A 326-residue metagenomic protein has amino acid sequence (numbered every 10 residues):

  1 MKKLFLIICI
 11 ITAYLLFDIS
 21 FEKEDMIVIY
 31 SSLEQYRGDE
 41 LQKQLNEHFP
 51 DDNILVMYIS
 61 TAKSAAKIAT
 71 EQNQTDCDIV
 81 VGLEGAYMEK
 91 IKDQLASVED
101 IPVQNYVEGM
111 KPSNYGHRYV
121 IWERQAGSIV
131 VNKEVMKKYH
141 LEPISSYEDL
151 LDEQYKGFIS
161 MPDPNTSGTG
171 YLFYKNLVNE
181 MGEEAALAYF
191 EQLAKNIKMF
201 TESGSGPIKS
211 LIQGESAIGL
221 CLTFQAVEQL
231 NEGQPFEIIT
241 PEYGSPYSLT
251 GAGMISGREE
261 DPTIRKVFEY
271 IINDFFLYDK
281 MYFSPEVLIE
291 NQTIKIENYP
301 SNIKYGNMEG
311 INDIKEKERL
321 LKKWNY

Functional and structural regions predicted by a protein language model:
I19-K90: Early extracytoplasmic/lumenal segment of secretory-pathway proteins
S32-D39, D76-C77, G82-I208, I212: Extracytoplasmic ligand-binding site segments that recognize negatively charged/polar headgroups
T75-G82, F200, A217-L222, E237-I238: Paired acidic/hydrophobic, glycine-rich loop segments that form the ligand-binding mouth/hinge of periplasmic-binding
A86-K90, I212-P235: A ligand-binding cleft/hinge motif common to bilobed small-molecule-binding domains
G109, Q125, Y189-A194, F200-T201 (+1 more regions): Periplasmic-binding protein-like
V130-V135, S248-T263, D279-Y282: A bilobed periplasmic-binding-protein/Venus flytrap-type ligand-binding module shared by bacterial periplasmic
G157-P162, Y270-N291: Periplasmic-binding protein-like
E184, I289-Y326: An extracytoplasmic/periplasmic, membrane-proximal ligand-sensing/linker region
